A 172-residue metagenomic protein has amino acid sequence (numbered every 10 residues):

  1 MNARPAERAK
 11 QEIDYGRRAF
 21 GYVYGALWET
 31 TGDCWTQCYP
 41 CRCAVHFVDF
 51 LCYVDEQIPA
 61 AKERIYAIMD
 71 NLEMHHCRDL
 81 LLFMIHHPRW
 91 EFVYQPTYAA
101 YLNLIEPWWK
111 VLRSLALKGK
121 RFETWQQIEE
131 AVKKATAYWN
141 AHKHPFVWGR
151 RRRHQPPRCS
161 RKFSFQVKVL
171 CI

Functional and structural regions predicted by a protein language model:
M1-C52, R153-F163: Extended, low-complexity cationic-aromatic segments
E7-G16, M84-L104, K120-F122: RNase H-like polynucleotidyl transferase catalytic core
G25-A26, G32, D70, N103 (+1 more regions): Generic structural signal for small/hydrophobic residues in well-ordered secondary structure, especially within
C34, I105-Q127, Y138-N140: Active-site proximal helix-loop segment of RNase H-like, two-metal nucleases, encompassing DDE(D)
V45-I65: Short, basic/hydrophobic alpha-helical segments
K62-H75, Y98: Acidic/histidine-rich, metal-coordinating catalytic segments
I65-M69, V93-Q95, V147-R150: Short beta-strand segments
E130-I172: C-terminal domain-tail junction helix/linker
